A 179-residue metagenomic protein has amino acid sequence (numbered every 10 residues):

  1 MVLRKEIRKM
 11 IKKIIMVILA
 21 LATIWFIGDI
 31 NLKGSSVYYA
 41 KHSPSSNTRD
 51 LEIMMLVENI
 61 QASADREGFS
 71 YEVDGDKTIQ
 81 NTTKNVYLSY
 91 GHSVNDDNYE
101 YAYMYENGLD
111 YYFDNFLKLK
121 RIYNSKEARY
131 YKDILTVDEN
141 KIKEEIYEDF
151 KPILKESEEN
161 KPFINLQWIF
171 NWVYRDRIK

Functional and structural regions predicted by a protein language model:
M1-I24: N-terminal Sec-pathway targeting helices
K5-I7, T23, S36, F113 (+2 more regions): Generic low-complexity, intrinsically disordered sequence content enriched in small uncharged/hydrophobic residues
M16, L21-Y105: N-terminal export/targeting and maturation segments
D65-K179: Extracytoplasmic electrostatic interaction patches
